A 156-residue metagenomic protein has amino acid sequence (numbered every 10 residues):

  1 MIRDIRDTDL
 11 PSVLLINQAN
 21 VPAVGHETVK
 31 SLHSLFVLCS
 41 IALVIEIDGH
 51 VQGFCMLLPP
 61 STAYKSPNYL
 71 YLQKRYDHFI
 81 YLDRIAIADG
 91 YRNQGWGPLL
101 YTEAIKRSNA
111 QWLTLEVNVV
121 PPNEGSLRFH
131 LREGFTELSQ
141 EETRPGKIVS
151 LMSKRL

Functional and structural regions predicted by a protein language model:
M1-V13: A short beta-loop-alpha structural element at the N-terminal edge of CoA-dependent acyl/N-acetyltransferase catalytic
S40-P59: Conserved beta-hairpin
M56-R84: Conserved acyl-donor/pantetheine-binding loop and adjacent beta-alpha core of acyl/acetyltransferases and related
K74, E142-L156: C-terminal "cap" of GNAT-fold acetyltransferases
D83-R92, N118-V120: A short, internal acetyl-CoA/4′-phosphopantetheine-binding micro-motif in the GNAT/acyltransferase core
I87, N93-K106, R128, R132: Conserved acetyl-CoA-binding loop-helix of GNAT-fold acetyltransferases
P98, V120-Q140: Conserved active-site alpha-helix within GNAT-family acetyltransferase domains
S108-V120: Conserved GNAT acetyl-CoA-binding A-motif
